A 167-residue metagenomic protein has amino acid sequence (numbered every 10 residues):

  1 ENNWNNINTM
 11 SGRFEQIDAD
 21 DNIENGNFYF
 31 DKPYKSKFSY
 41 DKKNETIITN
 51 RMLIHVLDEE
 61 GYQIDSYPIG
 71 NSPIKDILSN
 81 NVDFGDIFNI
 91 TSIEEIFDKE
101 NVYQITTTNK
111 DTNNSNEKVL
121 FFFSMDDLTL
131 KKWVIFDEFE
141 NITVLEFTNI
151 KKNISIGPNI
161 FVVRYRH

Functional and structural regions predicted by a protein language model:
N3-D21: A short, Trp-centered hydrophobic/proline-enriched beta-strand micro-motif
M10-F14, E24-F28, S36-F38: One face of beta-strands
Q16, Y40-D41, V134-D137: Beta-turn initiation residues at beta-strand->coil junctions
D18-D20, E60-Y62, F139: Solvent-exposed strand-loop boundary residues in beta-sheet-rich modules
D20-I23, N44: Solvent-exposed loop/turn segments connecting transmembrane beta-strands in outer-membrane beta-barrel proteins
N27, T46, K118-F122: Short, surface-exposed charged micro-motifs
F28-L78, T143: An acidic-aromatic
G85-H167: Gly/Pro-enriched, hydrophobic low-complexity segments that function as extracytoplasmic propeptides/linkers
